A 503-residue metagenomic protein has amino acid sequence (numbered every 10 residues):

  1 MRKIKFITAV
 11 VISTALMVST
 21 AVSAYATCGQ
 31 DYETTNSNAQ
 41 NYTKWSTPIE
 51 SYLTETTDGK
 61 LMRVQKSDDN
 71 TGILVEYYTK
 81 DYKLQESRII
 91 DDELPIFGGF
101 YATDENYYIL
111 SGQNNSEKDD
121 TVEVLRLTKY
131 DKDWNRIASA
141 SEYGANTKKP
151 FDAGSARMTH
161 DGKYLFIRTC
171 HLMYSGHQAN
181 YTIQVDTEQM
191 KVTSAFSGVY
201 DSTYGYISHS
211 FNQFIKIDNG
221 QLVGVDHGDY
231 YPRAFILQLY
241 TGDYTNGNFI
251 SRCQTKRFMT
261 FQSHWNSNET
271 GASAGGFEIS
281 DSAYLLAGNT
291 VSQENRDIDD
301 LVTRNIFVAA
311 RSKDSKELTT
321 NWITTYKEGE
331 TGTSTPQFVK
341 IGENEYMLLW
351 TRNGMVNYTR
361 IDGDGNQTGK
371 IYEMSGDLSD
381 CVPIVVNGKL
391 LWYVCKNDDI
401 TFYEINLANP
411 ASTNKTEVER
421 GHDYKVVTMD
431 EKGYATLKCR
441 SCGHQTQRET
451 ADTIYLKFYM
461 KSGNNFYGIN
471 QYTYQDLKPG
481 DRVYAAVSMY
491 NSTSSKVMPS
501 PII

Functional and structural regions predicted by a protein language model:
M1-V11: Bacterial N-terminal signal peptides that target proteins for export
V10-S19: Bacterial N-terminal signal peptides
V18-G29: Sec-dependent signal peptide cleavage junction
T27-E417: Extracellular, repeat-based ectodomains that mediate carbohydrate processing or recognition
P48-E50, D452-L477: Short, compositionally biased P/S/T/A/G/V-rich stretches that sit at domain boundaries
T416-T453, F458: Thrombospondin type-1
L477-A486: Contiguous beta-strand segments within globular domains
A485-S494: Extracellular acidic, Ser/Thr/Pro-rich low-complexity tracts
